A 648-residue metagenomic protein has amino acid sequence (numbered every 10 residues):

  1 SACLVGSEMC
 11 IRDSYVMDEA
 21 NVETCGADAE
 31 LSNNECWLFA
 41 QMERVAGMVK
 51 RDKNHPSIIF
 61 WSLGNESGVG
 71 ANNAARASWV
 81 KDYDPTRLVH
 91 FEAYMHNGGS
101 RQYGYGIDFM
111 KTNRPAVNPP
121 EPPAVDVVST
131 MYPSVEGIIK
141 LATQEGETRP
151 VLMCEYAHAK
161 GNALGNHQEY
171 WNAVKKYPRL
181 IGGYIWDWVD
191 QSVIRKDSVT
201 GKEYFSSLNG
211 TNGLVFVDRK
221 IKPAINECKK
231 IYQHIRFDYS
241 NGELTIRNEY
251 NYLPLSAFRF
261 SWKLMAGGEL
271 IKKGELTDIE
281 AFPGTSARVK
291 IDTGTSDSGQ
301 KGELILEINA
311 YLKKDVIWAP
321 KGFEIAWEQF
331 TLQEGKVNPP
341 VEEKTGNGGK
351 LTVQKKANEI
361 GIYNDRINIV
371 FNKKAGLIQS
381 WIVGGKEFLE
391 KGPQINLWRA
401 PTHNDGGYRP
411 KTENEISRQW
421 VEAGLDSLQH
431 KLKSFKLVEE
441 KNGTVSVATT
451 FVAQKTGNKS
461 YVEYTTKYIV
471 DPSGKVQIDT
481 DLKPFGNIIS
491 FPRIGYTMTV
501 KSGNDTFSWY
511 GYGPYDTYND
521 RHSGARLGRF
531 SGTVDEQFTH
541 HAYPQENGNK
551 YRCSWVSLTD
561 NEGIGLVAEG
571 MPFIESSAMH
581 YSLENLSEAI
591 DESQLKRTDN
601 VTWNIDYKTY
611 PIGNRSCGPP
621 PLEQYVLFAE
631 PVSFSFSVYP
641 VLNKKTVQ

Functional and structural regions predicted by a protein language model:
S1, S7-E8, R12-T245, E249-S256 (+1 more regions): Extended substrate-binding grooves/exosites of carbohydrate-active enzymes
D18-A20, N65, A93, Y132 (+14 more regions): Active-site proximal loops enriched in glycine and acidic residues that flank catalytic Cys/His/Asp and coordinate
Q41, V69, N73, E121 (+14 more regions): Active-site-proximal structural scaffolding
D52, P56, V80, D84 (+8 more regions): A generic secondary-structure signal for well-formed alpha-helical elements
S67-A71, N97-G99, V135-G137, A159-G161 (+11 more regions): Flexible loop/turn segments at secondary-structure boundaries
N172-K374, I378, I478, T646-V647: Carbohydrate-binding surfaces of carbohydrate-active enzymes
D292-K301, V316, F330-Q648: Beta-strand/loop-rich accessory regions of lumenal/periplasmic or secreted enzymes, predominantly carbohydrate-active
